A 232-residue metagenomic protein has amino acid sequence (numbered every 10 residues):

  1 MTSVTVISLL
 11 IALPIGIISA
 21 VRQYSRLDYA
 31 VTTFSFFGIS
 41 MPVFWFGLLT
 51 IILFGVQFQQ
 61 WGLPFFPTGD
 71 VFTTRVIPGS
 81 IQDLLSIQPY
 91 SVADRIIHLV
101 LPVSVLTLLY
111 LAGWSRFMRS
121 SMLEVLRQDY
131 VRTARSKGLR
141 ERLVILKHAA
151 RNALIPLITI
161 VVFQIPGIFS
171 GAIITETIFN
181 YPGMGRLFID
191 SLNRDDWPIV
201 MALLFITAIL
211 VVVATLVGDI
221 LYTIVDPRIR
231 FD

Functional and structural regions predicted by a protein language model:
M1-L27, V43, I77-D232: Alpha-helical transmembrane segments of integral membrane proteins, especially multi-pass inner/plasma-membrane
S35-D70, P78-S80, V105-L111: Membrane-water interface segments at the C-terminal ends of transmembrane alpha-helices in multi-pass inner-membrane
